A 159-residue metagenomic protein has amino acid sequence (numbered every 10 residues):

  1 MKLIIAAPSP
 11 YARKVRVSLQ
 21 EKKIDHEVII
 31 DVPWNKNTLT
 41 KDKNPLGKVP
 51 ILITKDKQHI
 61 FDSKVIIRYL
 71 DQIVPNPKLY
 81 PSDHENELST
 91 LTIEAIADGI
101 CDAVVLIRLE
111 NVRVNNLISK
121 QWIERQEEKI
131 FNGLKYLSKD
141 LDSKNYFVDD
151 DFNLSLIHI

Functional and structural regions predicted by a protein language model:
M1-E124: GST-like domain detector, emphasizing the conserved glutathione-binding G-site in the N-terminal thioredoxin-like
I67, I157-H158: Generic low-polarity alpha-helical segments
A97-I157: GST-like fold's C-terminal all-alpha helical module
